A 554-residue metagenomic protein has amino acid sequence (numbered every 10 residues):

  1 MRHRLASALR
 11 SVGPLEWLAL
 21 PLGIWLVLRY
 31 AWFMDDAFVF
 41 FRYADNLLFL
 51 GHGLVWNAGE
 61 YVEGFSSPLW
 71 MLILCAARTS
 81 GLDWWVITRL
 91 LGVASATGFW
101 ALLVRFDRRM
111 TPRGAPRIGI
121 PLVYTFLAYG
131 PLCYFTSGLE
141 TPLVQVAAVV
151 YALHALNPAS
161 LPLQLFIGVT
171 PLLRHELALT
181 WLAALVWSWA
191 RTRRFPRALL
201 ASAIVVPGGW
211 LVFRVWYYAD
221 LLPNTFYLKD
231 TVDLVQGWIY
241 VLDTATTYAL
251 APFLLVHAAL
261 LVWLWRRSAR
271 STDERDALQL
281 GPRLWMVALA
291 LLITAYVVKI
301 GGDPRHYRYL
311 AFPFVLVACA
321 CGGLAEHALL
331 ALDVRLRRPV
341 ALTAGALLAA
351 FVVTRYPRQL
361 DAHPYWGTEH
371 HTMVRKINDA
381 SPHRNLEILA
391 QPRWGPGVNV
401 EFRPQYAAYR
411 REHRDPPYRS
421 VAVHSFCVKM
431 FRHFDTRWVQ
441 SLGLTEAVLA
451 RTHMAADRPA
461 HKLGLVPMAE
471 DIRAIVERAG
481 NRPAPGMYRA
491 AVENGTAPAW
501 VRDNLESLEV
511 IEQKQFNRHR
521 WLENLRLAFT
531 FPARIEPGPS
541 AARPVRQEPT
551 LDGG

Functional and structural regions predicted by a protein language model:
H3-G554: Membrane-proximal envelope and lipid/glycan-remodeling enzymes
